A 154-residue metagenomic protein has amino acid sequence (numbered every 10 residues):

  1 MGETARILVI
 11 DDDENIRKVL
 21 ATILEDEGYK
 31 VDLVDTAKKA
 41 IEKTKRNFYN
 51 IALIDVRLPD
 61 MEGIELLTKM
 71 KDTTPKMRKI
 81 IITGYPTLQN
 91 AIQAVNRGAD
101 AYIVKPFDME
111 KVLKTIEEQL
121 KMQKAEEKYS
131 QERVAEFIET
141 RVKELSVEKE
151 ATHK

Functional and structural regions predicted by a protein language model:
A5, T36, E62-E65: Acidic catalytic/metal-coordinating carboxylates
R17, P59, T83: The feature encodes the CheY-like receiver
G28-D35, K43: Short hydrophobic/Thr-rich beta-strand motif most characteristic of the beta2 strand and flanking loop of CheY-like
E42, I64-K76: Short amphipathic alpha-helix used as the core "switch/output" element in two-component signaling
D55: Active-site residues of response regulator receiver
F107-E117: C-terminal output helix
Q123-K154: CheY-like receiver
